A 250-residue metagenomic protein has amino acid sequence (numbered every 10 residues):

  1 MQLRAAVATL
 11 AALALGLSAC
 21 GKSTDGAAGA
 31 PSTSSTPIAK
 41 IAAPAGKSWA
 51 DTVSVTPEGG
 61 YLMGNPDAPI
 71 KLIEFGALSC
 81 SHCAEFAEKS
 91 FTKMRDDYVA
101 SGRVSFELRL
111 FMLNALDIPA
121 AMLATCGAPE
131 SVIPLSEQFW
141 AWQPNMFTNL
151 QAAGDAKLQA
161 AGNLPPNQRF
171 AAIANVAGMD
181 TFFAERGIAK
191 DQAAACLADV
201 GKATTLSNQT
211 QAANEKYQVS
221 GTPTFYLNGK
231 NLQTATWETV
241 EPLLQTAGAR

Functional and structural regions predicted by a protein language model:
Q2-A5, A19-A42, A77, F170-R250: C-terminal cap of thioredoxin/glutaredoxin-like
Q2-L3, V7-T9, L15-I118, A249-R250: Extracytoplasmic thiol/disulfide redox context detector
G16, D25, A128, P144 (+1 more regions): Residue-level marker of positions within ordered structural domains that often coincide with functionally constrained
S48-A50, M146, W237: Tryptophan-centered motif/residue detector
G64-A68, L108, Q151-A152, T181-A184 (+1 more regions): Short hydrophobic/aromatic-rich motifs at helix boundaries and adjacent loops
G64-D67, H82-F86, F111-A115, A124-G127 (+5 more regions): Extracytoplasmic/periplasmic, Sec-exported soluble proteins
I73-F75, K157-A160, A189-D191: A short alpha-helix capping/helix-coil boundary motif
E85-F170: Structural alpha/beta surface segment adjacent to cysteine/selenocysteine redox centers across thiol/disulfide enzymes
